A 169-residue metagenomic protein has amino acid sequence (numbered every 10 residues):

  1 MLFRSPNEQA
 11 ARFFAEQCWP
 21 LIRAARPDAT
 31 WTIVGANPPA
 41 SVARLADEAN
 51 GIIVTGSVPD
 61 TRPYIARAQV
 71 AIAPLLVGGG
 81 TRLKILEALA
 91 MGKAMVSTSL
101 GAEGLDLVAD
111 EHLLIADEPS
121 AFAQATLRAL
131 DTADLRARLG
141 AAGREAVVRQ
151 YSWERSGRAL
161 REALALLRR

Functional and structural regions predicted by a protein language model:
F3-R67: Conserved catalytic-core segment of nucleotide-activated headgroup transferases in glycan assembly
G51, A66-G80, M91-K93: Acidic donor-binding loop of glycosyltransferase active sites
P59, V77-G78, A94, L100-E103 (+1 more regions): Flexible glycine-rich beta->alpha loop in the catalytic core of nucleotide-sugar glycosyltransferases
K84-E87, A94-T98, L114: Short hydrophobic beta-strand element within catalytic cores of glycosyltransferases and related nucleotide-activated
S99-I115: Short acidic/histidine- and often glycine-rich active-site loop of Leloir-type glycosyltransferases that engages
L113-S120, R128-A133: Conserved acidic donor-binding segment of nucleotide-sugar-dependent glycosyltransferases
L135-Q150, A159: A short, well-ordered alpha-helix in the C-terminal region of glycosyltransferases
W153-R169: C-terminal alpha-helical cap of glycosyltransferases
